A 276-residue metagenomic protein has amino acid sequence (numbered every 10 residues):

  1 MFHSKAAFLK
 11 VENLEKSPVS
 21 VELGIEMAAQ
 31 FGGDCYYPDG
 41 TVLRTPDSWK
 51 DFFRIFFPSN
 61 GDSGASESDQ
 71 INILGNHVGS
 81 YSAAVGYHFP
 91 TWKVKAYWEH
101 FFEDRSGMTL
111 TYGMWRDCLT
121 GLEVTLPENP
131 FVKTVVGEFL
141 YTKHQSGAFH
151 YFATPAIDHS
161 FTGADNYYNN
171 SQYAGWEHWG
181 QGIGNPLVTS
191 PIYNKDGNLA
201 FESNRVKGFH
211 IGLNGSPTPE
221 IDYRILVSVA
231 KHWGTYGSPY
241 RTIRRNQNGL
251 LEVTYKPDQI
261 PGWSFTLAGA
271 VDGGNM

Functional and structural regions predicted by a protein language model:
M1-F152, A156, F209-I211, V227-Y236 (+3 more regions): Signature for the C-terminal beta-barrel architecture of outer-membrane proteins
S146-T235: C-terminal structural cap/anchor segments
E202-S203, T242-N246: Short amphipathic alpha-helix initiation/capping segments at coil-to-helix junctions
Q247-G249, G273: A generic structural motif
G249-K256: Short glycine-rich, acidic/polar surface loops and turns
S264-G273: Low-complexity, intrinsically disordered Gly/Pro/Thr-rich segments
